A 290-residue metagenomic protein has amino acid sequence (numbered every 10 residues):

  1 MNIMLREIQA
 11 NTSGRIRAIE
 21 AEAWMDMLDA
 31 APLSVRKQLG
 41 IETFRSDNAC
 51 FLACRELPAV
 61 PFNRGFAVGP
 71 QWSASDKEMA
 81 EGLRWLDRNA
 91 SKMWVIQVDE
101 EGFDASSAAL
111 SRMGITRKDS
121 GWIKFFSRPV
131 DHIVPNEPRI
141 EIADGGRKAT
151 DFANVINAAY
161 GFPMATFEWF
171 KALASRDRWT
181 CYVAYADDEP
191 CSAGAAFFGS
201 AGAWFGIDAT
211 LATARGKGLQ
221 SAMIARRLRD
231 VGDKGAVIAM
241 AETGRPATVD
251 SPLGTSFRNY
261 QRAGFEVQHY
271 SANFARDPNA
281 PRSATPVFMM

Functional and structural regions predicted by a protein language model:
M1-D87, G102, F170, M290: N-terminal charged segments
I3, G145-A158, T285, M290: A short, well-structured alpha-helix characteristic of acyl/acetyltransferase catalytic modules
E42-N48, D104-T116, R178-A193, F198: Conserved beta-hairpin
C54-R64, F198-G206, R215: A conserved beta-turn-beta hairpin within the catalytic core of GNAT-like acetyltransferases that forms part
P70-R139, A143-R147, A241, P246-A247 (+2 more regions): Acyl-donor-binding surface of acyltransferase catalytic domains
S75-R84, I207-T210, G216-D233, R258: Conserved acetyl-CoA-binding loop-helix of GNAT-fold acetyltransferases
S91, W179, D233-I238: Short, high-confidence coil segments that cap the C-terminus of an alpha-helix and link into the following beta-strand
G161-T213: A conserved beta-strand-loop-helix scaffold within acyl/acetyltransferase catalytic domains
